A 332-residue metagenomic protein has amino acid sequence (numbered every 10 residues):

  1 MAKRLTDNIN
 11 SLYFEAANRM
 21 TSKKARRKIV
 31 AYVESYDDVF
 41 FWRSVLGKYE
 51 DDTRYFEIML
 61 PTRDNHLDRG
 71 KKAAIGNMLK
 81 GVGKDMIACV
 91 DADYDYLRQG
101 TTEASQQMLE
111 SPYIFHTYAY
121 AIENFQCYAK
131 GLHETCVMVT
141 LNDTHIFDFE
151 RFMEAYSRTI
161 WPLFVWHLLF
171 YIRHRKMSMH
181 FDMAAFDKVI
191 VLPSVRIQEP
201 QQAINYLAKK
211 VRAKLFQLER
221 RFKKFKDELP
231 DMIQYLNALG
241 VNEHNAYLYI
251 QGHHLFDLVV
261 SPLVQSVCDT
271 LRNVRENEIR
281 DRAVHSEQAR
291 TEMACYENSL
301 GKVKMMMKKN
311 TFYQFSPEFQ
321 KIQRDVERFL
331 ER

Functional and structural regions predicted by a protein language model:
M1-R332: Acidic, divalent-metal-binding catalytic cores of TOPRIM and closely related two-metal-ion phosphodiester/pyrophosphate
